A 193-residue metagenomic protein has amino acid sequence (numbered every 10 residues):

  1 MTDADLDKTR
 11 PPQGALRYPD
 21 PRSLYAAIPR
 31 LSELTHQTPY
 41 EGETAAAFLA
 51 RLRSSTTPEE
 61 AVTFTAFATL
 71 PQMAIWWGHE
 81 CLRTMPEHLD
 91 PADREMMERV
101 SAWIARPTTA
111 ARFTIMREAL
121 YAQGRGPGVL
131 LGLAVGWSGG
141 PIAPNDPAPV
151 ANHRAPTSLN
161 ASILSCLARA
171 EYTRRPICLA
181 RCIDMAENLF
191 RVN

Functional and structural regions predicted by a protein language model:
M1-R125, G136, G140-N193: Short, glycine-biased loop/turn motifs at secondary-structure junctions and in low-complexity Ser/Thr/Pro-rich termini
L133: Conserved, surface-exposed functional patches that form binding/active-site neighborhoods
